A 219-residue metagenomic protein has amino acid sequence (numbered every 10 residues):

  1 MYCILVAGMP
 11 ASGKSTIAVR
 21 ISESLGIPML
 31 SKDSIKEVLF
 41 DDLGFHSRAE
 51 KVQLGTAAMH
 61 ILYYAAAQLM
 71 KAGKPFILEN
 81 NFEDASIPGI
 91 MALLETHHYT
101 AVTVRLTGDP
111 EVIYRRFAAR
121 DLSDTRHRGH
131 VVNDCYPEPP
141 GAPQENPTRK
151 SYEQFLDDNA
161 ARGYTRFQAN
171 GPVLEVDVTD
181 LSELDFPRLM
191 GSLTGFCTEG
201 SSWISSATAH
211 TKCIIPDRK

Functional and structural regions predicted by a protein language model:
C3: Walker A (P-loop) ATP-phosphate-binding motif of ABC ATPase nucleotide-binding domains
V6: Hydrophobic anchor at the beta1->P-loop junction of P-loop NTPases
P10: The conserved Walker
G13: Conserved glycine(s) of the Walker
T16-K71: Conserved substrate/cofactor phosphate-moiety recognition/catalytic segment in nucleotide-dependent phosphotransferases
G73-F76, T100-V102: Loop/turn-to-beta-strand initiation segments
H97-A119: Conserved phosphate-donor/acceptor-positioning beta-strand/loop module used by diverse small-molecule
S123-L184, I204-P216: Small-molecule kinase domains that catalyze NTP-dependent phosphoryl transfer to phosphate-bearing small molecules
